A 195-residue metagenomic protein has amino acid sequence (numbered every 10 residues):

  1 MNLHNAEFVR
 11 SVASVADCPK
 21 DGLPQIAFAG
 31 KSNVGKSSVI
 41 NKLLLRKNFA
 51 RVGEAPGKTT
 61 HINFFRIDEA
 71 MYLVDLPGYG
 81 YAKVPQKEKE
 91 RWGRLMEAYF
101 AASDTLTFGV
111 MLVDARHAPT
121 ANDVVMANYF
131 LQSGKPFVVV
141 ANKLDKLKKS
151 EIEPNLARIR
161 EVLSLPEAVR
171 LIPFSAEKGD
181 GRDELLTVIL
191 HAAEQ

Functional and structural regions predicted by a protein language model:
M1-K83, E194: Conserved G1/Walker A P-loop phosphate-binding module
L3-V15, K146-Q195: Canonical P-loop GTPase G-domain recognition
G22, N48, H61, Y72 (+6 more regions): Helical mechanochemical/support elements of P-loop NTPase systems and associated helical scaffolds
L43-K47, F100, L163, I189: Hydrophobic aliphatic residues
F65, N142, L185: Residue-level signal for inorganic ion chemistry
D75, N142, S175: Active-site glycine-centered loops adjacent to acidic/histidine catalytic or metal-binding residues that shape
Y79-K89, R116, D145-K148: Flexible beta-alpha connector loops of hexameric P-loop NTPases
R94-V169: Conserved C-terminal guanine-recognition region of P-loop GTPase G domains, centered on the G4
